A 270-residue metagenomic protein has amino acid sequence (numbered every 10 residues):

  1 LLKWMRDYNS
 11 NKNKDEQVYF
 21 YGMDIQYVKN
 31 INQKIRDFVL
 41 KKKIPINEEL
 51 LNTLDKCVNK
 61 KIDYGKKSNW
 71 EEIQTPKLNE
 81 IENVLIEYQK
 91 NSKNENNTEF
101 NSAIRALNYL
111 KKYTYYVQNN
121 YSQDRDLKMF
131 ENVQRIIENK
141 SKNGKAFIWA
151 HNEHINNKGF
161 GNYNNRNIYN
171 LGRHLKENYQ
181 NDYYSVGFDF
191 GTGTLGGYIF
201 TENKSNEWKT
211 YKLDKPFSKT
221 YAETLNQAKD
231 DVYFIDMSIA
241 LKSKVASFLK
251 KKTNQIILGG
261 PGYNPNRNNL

Functional and structural regions predicted by a protein language model:
L1-L2, L127-F130, N165-L171: Well-ordered, non-membrane alpha-helical segments in soluble/globular domains
W4-G22, Q26-Q118: Long, well-ordered, tryptophan-enriched scaffold segments
M5, Y21, K145-H151, S185: Beta-strand elements within well-structured catalytic alpha/beta cores of enzymes that handle phosphate/sulfate esters
Y8, N132-N139, H174, N178: Generic, well-ordered alpha-helical scaffold segments in large soluble proteins
N13-V18, K142-A146, Q180-Y183: Loop/turn elements at helix/coil->beta-strand transitions in domains of secreted/extracellular proteins
M23-V28, N152-E153, F188-G191: An acidic- and aromatic-residue-enriched active-site/binding cleft used to recognize and process polar
E95-G144, E153: Alpha/beta-hydrolase fold catalytic core
Q123, I155-L270: C-terminal regions of proteins
